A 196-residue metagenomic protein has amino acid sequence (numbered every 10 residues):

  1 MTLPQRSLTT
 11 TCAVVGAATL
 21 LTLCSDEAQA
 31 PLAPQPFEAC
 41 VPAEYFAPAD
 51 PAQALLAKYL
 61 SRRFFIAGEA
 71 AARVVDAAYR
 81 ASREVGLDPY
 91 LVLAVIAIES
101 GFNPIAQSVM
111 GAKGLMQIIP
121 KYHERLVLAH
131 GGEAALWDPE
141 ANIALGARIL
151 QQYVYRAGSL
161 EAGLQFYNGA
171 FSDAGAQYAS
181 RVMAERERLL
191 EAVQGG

Functional and structural regions predicted by a protein language model:
M1-R6: Short, Lys/Arg-rich N-terminal segment immediately upstream of the first membrane anchor
L8-S25: Hydrophobic membrane-insertion alpha-helices, especially the h-region of bacterial N-terminal signal peptides
A30-L32, P36-G196: Catalytic glycan-binding domains that act on GlcNAc-containing polysaccharides
